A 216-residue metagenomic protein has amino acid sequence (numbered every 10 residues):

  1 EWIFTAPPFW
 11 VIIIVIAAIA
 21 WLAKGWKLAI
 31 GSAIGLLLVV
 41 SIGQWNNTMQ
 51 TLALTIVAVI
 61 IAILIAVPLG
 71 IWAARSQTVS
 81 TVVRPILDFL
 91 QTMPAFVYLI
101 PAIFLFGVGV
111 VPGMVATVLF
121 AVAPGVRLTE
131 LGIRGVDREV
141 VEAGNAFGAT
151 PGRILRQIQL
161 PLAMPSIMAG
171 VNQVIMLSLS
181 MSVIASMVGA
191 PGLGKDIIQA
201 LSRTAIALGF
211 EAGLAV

Functional and structural regions predicted by a protein language model:
E1-P8: Interfacial loop/helix-cap signal at membrane boundaries in integral membrane proteins
W10-A18, S32-L37, V97-P101, P161: Hydrophobic, membrane-inserted alpha-helices
A18-A23, G35-N46, A58-L87: Transmembrane-helix boundary motif in ABC transporter permease subunits
S41-L52, I61-V67, V126-R134, G194: Juxtamembrane membrane-interface segments at transmembrane alpha-helix termini
L54-V57, I61-V67, I71-A74, L87-A121: Generic hydrophobic transmembrane alpha-helix motif, especially the helices
V115-L119, P151-A185, G213-V216: Transmembrane alpha-helices
G125-Q173, L193, I197: Short cytoplasmic-facing helical segments at TM-TM junctions of multi-pass membrane proteins
L193-V216: Hydrophobic alpha-helical transmembrane segments of polytopic membrane proteins
